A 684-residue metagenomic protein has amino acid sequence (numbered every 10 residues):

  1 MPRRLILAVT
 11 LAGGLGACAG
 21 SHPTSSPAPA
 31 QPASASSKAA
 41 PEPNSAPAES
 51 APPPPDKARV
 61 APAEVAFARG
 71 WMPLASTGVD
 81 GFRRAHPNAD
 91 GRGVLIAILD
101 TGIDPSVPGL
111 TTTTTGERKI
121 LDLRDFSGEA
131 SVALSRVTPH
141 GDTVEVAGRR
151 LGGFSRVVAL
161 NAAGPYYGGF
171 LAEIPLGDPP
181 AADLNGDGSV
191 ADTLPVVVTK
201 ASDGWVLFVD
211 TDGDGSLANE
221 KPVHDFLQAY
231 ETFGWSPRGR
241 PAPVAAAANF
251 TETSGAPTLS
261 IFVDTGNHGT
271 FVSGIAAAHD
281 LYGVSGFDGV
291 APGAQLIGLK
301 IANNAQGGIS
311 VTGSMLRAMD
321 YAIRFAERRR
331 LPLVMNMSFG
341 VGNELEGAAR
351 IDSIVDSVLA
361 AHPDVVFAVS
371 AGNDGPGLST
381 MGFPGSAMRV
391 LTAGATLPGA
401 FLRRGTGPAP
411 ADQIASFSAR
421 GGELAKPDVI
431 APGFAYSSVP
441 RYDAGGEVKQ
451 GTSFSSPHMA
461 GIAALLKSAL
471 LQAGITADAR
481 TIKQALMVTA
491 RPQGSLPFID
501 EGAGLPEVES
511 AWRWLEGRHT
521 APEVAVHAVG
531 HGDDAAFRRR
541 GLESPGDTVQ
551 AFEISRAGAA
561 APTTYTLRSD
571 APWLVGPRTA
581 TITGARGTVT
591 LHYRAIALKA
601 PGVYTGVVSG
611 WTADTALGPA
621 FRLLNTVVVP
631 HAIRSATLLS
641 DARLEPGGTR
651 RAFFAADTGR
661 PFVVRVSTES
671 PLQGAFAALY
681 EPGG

Functional and structural regions predicted by a protein language model:
A19-H22: Bacterial signal peptide processing site
P52-D56, F82-G177, A181-G204, F208-A246 (+8 more regions): Subtilisin-like serine protease catalytic core
D56-A58, W71-L74, P332-N336, S468-G558 (+1 more regions): C-terminal subdomain of the subtilisin-like protease fold in secreted/lumenal serine endopeptidases
R92, S544-F552, G587, I596-S609: Short, solvent-exposed loop/turn segments enriched in Ser/Thr/Gly
R238-F250, G385-A464, S468: Extracellular S/T/G-rich loop segment that most often corresponds to the catalytic His/Ser-adjacent loop
S273-A276, I297-N303, T380-F383, A431-I499 (+2 more regions): Hydrolase catalytic cores
P522-R540, A557-T590, S670-G683: Surface-exposed binding patches on compact interaction domains or structured appendages
R643-G684: Acidic, Ser/Thr/Pro-rich low-complexity intrinsically disordered segments
